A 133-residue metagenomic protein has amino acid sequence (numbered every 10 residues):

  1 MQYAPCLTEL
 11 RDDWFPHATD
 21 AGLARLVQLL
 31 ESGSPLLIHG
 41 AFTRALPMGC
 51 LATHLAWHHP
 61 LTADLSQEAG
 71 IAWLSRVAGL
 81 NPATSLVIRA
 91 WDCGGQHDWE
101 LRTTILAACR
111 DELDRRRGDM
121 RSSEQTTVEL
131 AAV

Functional and structural regions predicted by a protein language model:
M1-V133: Short, glycine-biased loop/turn motifs at secondary-structure junctions and in low-complexity Ser/Thr/Pro-rich termini
